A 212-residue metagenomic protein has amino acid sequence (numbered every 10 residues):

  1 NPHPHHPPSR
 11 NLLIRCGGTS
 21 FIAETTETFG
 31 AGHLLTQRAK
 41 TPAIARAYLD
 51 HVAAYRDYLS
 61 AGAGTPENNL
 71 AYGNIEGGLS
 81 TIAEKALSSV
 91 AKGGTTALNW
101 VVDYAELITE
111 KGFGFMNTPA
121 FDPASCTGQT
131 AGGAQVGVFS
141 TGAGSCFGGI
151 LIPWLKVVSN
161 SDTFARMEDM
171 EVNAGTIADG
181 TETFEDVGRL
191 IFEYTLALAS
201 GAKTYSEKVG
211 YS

Functional and structural regions predicted by a protein language model:
N1-S212: Anaerobic metallocofactor- and corrinoid-dependent redox/one-carbon enzyme cores, especially those from methanogenesis
